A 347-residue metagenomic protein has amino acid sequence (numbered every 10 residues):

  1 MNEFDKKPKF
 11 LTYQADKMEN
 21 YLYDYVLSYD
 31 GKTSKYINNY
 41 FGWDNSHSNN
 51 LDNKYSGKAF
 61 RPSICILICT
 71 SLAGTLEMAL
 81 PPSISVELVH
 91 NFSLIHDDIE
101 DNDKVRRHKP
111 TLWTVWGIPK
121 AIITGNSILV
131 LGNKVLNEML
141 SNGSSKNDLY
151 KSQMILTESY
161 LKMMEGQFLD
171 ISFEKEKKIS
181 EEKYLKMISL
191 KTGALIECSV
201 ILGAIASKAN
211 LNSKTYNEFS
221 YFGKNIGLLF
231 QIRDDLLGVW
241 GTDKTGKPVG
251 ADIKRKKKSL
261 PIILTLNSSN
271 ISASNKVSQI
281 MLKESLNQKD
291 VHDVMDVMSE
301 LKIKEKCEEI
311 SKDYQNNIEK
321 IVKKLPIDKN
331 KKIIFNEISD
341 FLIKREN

Functional and structural regions predicted by a protein language model:
M1-V89, I95, I99-T114, D170-I179 (+2 more regions): Conserved N-terminal diphosphate/IPP-binding helix and adjacent helical/loop segment of trans-prenyltransferase domains
F4-K7, L11, Y29, T33 (+8 more regions): Residue-level recognition of alpha-helical structural elements
Y23-T33, D52-K58, I122-I123, V130 (+1 more regions): All-alpha helical catalytic cores of prenyl diphosphate-utilizing isoprenoid enzymes
K35-S85, S141-N142, E182-I226, P261-N267 (+1 more regions): Alpha-helical phosphate/pyrophosphate-handling elements in metalloenzyme active cores
N39-Y40, S85, N102, I155-S159 (+5 more regions): Short acidic/histidine-centered micro-motifs embedded in hydrophobic/aromatic stretches that mark compact functional
N53, R106-L129, K177-T192, Y221 (+2 more regions): Divalent-cation-assisted or electrostatically stabilized phosphate/pyrophosphate-binding catalytic cores
L94-V105, N133, E165, Q231 (+1 more regions): Alpha-helical transmembrane segments and their lipid-water interface positions in multi-pass membrane proteins
